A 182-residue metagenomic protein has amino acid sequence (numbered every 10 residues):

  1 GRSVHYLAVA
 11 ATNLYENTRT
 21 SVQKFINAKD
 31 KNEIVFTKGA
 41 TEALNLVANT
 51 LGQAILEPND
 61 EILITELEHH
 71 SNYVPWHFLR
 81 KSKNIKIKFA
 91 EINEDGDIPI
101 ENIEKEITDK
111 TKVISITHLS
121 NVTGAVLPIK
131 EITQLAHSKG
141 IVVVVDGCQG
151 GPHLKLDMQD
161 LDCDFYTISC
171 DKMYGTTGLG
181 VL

Functional and structural regions predicted by a protein language model:
G1-L182: Pyridoxal 5′-phosphate
